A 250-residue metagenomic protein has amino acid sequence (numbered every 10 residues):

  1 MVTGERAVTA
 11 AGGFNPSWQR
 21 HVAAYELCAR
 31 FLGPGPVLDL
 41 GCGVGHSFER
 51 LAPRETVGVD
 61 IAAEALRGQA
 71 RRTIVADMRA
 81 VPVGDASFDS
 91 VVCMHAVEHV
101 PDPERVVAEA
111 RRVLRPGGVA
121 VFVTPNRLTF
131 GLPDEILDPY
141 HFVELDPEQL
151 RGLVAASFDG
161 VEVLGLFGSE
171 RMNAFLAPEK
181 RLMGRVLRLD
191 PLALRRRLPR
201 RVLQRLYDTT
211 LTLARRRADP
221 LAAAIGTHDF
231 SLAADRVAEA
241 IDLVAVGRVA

Functional and structural regions predicted by a protein language model:
M1-G84, S90-M94, V107, G165-F167 (+1 more regions): Conserved N-terminal segment of class I S-adenosyl-L-methionine
L32-G33, A52, P101, R115 (+2 more regions): Short conserved AdoMet
H95-H99: A short His-aromatic
P101-R105, L132: Short N-terminal helix/helix-N-cap motif within the alpha/beta-hydrolase-1
E104-P116: A short glycine-rich, Lys/Arg-flanked "PGG" loop and its adjoining helix->strand segment in the class I
F122-V143, P147-E148, G152: Short, glycine-/aromatic-enriched active-site segment of Class I SAM-dependent methyltransferases
G165-A250: A C-terminal cap/extension of S-adenosyl-L-methionine-dependent methyltransferases that defines the acceptor-substrate
